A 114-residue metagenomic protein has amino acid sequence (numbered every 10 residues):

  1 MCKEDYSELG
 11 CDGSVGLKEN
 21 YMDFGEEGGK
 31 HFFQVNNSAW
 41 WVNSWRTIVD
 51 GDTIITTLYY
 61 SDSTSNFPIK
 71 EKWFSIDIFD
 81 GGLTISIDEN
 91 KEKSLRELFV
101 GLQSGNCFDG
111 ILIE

Functional and structural regions predicted by a protein language model:
M1-S14: Bacterial Sec signal peptide processing site at the extreme N-terminus
K3-Y6, G82-L83, N106-E114: C-terminal edge beta-strand
G13-S14, E19-Y21, G28-T84: Surface-exposed binding patches on compact interaction domains or structured appendages
E26-G28, K93: Short, surface-exposed loop/turn motifs at beta-strand boundaries within globular domains
W40-N43, L98, D109: Short beta-strand/loop motifs in extracellular/secreted proteins, especially within beta-sandwich accessory domains
E92-N106: A short beta-strand micro-motif common to beta-rich folds, especially ectodomain repeats
